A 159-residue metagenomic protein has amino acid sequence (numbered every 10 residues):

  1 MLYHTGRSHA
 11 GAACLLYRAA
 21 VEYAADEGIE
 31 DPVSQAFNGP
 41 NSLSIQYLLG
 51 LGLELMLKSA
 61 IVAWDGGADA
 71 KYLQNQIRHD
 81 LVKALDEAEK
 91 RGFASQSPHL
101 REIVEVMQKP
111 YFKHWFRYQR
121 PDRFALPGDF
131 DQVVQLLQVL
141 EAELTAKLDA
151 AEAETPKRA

Functional and structural regions predicted by a protein language model:
M1-C14, D65-A159: Long, charged low-complexity segments
M1-S44: Charged alpha-helical initiation segments
E22-E30, I61-Q76: Short acidic alpha-helical/loop segments enriched in Asp/Glu that coordinate divalent cations
E27, D31-P32, A36, M56 (+2 more regions): Amphipathic, alpha-helical segments enriched in basic
A36, S44-Q46, G50, A70 (+1 more regions): Generic structural signal for short, flexible, solvent-exposed coil/loop and linker residues
N41-V62: Short, hydrophobic, well-ordered secondary-structure elements
